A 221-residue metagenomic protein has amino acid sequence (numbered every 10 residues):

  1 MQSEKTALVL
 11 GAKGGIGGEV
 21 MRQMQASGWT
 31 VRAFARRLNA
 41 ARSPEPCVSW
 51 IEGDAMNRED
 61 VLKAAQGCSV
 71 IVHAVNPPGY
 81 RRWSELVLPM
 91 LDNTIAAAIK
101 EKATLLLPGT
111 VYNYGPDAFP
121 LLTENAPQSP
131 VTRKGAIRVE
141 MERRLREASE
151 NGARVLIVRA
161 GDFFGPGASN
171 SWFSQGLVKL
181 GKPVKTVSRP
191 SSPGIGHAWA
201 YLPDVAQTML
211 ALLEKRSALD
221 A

Functional and structural regions predicted by a protein language model:
M1-T6, V20, T208-A221: Mid/C-terminal beta-alpha module of Rossmann-like enzyme folds, strongest in SDR-family dehydrogenases/epimerases
Q2, T6-S27: N-terminal Rossmann NAD(P)H-binding glycine-rich loop of SDR-like oxidoreductase domains
N39-E101: NAD(P)H-binding glycine-rich loop region in Rossmannoid oxidoreductase-like domains and their noncatalytic homologs
L91-E140, L156: Conserved Rossmann-fold NAD(P)-dependent oxidoreductase catalytic core, especially the SDR/UDP-sugar
T110, R143-G167: Conserved beta-loop-beta element that borders a ligand/cofactor-binding pocket
R133, G161-S171, S191-P203, L213: Glycine-rich "substrate-gating" loop/helix at the edge of Rossmann-like oxidoreductase active sites
K179-A200, A211-L212, R216-D220: A conserved pocket-lining segment of Rossmann-fold NAD(P)-dependent short-chain dehydrogenase/reductase
